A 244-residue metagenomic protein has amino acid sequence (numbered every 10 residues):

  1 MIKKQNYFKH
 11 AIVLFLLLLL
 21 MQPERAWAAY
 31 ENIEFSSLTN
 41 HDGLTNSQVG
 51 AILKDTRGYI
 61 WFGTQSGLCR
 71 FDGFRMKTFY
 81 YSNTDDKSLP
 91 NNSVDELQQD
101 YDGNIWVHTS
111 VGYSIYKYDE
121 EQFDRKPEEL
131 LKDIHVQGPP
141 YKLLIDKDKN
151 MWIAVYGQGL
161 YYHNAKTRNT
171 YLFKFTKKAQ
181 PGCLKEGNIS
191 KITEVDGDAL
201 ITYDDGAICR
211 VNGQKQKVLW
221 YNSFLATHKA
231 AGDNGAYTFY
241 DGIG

Functional and structural regions predicted by a protein language model:
M1-G244: Carboxylate-rich, polar loop motifs that coordinate divalent cations or form catalytic acidic clusters
